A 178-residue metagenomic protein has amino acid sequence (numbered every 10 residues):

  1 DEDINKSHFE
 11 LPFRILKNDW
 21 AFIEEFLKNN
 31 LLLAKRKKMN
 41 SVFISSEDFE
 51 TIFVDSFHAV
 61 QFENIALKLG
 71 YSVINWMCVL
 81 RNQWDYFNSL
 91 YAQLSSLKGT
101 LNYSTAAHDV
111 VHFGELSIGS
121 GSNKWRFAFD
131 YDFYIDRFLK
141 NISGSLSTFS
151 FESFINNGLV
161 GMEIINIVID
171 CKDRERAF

Functional and structural regions predicted by a protein language model:
D1-V42, S46-D48: PAPS-dependent sulfotransferase catalytic core
L16, W20, D55, K124: Flexible, glycine- and charge-enriched loops at secondary-structure boundaries
D48-E50, V54, E63-A177: PAPS-dependent sulfotransferase catalytic domain
F57-A59: Aromatic-rich, lipid-facing transmembrane alpha helices and their immediate juxtamembrane interface loops in integral
